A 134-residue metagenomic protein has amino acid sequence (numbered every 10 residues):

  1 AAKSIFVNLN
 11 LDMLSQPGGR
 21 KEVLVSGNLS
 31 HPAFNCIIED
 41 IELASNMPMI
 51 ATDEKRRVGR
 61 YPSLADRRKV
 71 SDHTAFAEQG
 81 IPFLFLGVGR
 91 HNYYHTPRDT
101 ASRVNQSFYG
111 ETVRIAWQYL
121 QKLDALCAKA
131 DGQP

Functional and structural regions predicted by a protein language model:
A1-F85: Metal-dependent peptidase/peptidase-like ectodomains
G87, H91-P134: His/Asp/Glu-rich mid-to-C-terminal helical/loop segments that flank catalytic regions of hydrolases
